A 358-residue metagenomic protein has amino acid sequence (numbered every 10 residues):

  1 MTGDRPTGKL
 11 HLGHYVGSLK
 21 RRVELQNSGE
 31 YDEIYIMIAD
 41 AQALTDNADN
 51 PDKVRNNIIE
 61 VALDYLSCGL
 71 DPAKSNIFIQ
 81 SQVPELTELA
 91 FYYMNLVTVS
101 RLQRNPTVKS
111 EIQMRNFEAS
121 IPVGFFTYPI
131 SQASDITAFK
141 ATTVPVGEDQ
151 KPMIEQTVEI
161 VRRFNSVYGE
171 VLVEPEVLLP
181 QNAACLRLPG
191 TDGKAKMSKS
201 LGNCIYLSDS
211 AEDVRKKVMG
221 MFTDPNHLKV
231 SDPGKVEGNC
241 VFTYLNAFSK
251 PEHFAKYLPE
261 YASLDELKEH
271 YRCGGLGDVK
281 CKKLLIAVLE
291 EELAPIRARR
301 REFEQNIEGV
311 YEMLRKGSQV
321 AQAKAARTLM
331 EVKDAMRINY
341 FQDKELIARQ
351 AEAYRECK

Functional and structural regions predicted by a protein language model:
M1-S134, E252, E291-L293, R297 (+1 more regions): N-terminal Rossmann-like or analogous alpha/beta NTP/dinucleotide-binding catalytic cores that position adenine
P6, V144-P145, N203: A generic structural motif
D49-D52, V144-G147, V171: Short, polar/flexible loop-turn hinges at active-site or ligand-entry regions and domain interfaces
P106-S110, M114-F164, Y168, P189-G190: Internal, conserved structured core segments that host functional sites
P152, V158-K358: Conserved nucleotide- and phosphate/pyrophosphate-binding catalytic cores in adenylate/nucleotidyl-handling enzymes
